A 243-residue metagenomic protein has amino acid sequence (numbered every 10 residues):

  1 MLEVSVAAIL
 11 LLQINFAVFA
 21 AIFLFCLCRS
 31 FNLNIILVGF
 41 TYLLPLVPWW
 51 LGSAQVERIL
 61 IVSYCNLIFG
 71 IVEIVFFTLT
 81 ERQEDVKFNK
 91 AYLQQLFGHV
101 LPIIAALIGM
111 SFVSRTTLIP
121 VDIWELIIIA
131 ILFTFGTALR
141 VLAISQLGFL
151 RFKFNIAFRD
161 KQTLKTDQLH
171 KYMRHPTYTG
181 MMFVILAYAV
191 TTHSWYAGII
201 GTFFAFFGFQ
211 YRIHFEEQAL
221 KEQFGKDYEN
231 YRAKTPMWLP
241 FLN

Functional and structural regions predicted by a protein language model:
M1-F158, Y188-A219, Q223, E229-N243: Membrane-anchoring alpha-helices and their flanking helix-loop junctions
A105, T177-G180: Extended hydrophobic secondary-structure segments
F154-Y178: Active-site-proximal inter-transmembrane loops
T177, K226-D227: Cytosolic histidine kinase catalytic core of two-component systems
